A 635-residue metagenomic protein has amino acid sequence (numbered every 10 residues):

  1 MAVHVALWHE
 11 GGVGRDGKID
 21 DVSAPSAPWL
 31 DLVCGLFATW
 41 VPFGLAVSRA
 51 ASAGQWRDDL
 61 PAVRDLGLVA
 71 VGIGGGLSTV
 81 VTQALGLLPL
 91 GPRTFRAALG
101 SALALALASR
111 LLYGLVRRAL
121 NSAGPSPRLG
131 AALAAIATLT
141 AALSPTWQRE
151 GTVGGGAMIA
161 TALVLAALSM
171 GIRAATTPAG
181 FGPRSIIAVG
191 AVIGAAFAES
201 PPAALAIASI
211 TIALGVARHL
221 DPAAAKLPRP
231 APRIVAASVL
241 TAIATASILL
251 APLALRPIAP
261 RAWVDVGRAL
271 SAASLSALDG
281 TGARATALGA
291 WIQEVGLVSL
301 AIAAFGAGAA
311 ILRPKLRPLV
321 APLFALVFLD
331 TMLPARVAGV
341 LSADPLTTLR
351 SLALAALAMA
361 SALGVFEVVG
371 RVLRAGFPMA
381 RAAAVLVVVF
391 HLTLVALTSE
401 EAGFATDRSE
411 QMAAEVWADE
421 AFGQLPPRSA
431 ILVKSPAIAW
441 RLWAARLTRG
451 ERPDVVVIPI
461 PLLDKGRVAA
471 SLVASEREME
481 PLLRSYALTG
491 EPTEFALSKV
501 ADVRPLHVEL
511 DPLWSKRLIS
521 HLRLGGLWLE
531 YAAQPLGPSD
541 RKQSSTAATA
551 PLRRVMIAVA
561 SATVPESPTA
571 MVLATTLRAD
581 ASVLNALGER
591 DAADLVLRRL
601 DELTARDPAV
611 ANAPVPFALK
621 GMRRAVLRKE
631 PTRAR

Functional and structural regions predicted by a protein language model:
K18, F422-P426, R449-R635: C-terminal luminal/periplasmic domains and tails of membrane-associated envelope-modifying transferases
C34, L112-L143, M158-A162, G180 (+2 more regions): Transmembrane-helix signature of polytopic, membrane-embedded enzymes that assemble or transfer cell-envelope glycans
V80, L90-R110, P127, A131 (+4 more regions): Loop-to-helix entry region of an early transmembrane alpha helix in multi-pass inner-membrane enzymes
L99-G124, L163-R173, F305-A307, M359: Transmembrane-helix motifs of polytopic, lipid-linked glycan transferases
G124-R128, G151, V164-I187, A196 (+1 more regions): Membrane-interface transmembrane helices that cradle and orient dolichyl/undecaprenyl
A137-T138, R184-S200, S561: Membrane-interface alpha helices of multi-pass inner-membrane proteins
L205-I243: Perimembrane helix-loop-helix junctions
Q293-R317, E367: Hydrophobic, aromatic-rich transmembrane alpha-helices and their immediate juxtamembrane boundary segments
